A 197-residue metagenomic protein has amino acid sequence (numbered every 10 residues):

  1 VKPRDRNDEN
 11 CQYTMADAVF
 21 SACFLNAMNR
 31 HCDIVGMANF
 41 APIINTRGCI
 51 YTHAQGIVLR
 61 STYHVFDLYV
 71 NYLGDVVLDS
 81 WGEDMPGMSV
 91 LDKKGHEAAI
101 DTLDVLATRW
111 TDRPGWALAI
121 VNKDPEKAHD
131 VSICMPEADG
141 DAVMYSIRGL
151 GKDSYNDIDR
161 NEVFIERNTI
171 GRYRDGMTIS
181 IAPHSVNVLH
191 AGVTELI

Functional and structural regions predicted by a protein language model:
V1-D104: Aromatic/acidic polysaccharide-binding cleft in carbohydrate-active enzymes
C49-Y51, D130-S132, D153-D159: Short conserved micro-motifs at the rims of enzyme active sites and ligand-binding pockets
W81-M88, D112, K127, E166 (+1 more regions): Ser/Thr- and Asn-enriched, surface-exposed coil loops between beta-strands
A98-A138, M144-I147, N187: Carbohydrate-binding surface patches
E137-I181: Acidic, Ser/Thr/Pro-rich beta/coil linker or hinge segments at domain junctions
A182-V186: Tight coil/turn sites that cap or link beta-strands
V193-L196: Short, charged beta-turn/beta-strand-edge "cap" motif at the junction between a beta-strand and an adjacent loop
